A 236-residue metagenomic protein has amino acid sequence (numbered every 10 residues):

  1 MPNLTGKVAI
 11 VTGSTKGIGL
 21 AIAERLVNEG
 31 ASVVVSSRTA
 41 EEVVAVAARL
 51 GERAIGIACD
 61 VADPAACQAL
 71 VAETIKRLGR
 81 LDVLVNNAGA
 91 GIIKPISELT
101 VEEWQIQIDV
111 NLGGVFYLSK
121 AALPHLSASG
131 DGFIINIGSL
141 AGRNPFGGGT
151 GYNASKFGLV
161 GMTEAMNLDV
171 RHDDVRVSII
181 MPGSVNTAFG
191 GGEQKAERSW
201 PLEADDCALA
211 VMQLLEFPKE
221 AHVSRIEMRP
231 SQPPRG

Functional and structural regions predicted by a protein language model:
V8, T15-K16: Conserved glycine-rich cofactor-binding loop
E29-A45: Conserved glycine-rich Rossmann-like NAD(P)H-binding loop of the short-chain dehydrogenase/reductase
A40, C59-L70, V101: The beta1-alpha1 cofactor-binding region of Rossmann-like NAD(H)/NADP(H)-dependent oxidoreductases
P95-I96, E103-Q105: Substrate-binding pocket helix/loop in short-chain dehydrogenase/reductase
S119, S155: Active-site helix of classical SDR
S139: Residue(s) in the substrate-gating loop at a strand-loop-helix junction that position the organic substrate next
H172-V175, I179-I180, T187, A196-G236: C-terminal helical subdomain
